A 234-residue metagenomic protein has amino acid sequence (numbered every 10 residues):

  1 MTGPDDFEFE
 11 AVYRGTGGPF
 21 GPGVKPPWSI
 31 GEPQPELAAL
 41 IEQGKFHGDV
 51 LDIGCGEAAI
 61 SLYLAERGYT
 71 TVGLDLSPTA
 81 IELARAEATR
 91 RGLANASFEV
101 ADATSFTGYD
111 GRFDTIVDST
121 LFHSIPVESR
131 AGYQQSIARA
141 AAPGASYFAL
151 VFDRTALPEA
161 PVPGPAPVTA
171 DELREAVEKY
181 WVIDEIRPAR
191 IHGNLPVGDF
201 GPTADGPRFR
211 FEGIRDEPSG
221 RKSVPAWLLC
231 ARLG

Functional and structural regions predicted by a protein language model:
M1-K45, D49-L51, E57-G108, I125-S136 (+1 more regions): Class I (Rossmann-like) S-adenosyl-L-methionine-dependent methyltransferase catalytic domain, capturing the SAM-binding
G108-I116: A short acidic, Gly/Pro-enriched loop at the edge of an enzyme's catalytic core that lines a small-molecule cofactor
T120-S124: Short catalytic micro-motifs in class I SAM-dependent methyltransferases
